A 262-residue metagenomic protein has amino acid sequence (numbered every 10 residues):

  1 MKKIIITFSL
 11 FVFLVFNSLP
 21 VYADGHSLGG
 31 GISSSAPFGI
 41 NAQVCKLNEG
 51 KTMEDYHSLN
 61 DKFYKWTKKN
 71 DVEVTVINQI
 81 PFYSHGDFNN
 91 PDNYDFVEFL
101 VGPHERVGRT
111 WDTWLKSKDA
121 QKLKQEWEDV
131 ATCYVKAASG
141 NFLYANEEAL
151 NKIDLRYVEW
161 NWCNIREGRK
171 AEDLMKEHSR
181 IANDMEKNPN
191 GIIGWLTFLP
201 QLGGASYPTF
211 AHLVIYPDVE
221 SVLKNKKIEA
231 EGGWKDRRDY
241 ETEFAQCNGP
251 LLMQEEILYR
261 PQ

Functional and structural regions predicted by a protein language model:
M1-I4: Positively charged n-region of N-terminal signal peptides that target proteins for export
T7-N17: Bacterial N-terminal signal peptides
Y22-Q262: Short S/T/G/P-rich N-terminal loop/turn motif that feeds into the first structured element of a domain
